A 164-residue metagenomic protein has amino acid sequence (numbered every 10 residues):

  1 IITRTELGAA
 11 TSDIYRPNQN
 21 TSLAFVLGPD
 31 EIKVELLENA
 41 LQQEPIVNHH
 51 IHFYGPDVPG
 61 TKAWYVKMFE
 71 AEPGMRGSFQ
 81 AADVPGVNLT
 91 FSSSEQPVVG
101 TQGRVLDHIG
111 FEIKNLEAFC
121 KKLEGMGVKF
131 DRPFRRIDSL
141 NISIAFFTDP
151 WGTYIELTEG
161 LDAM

Functional and structural regions predicted by a protein language model:
I2-F53, G74-S93, F111, E124-M164: Vicinal oxygen chelate
Q43-P45, G100-G103: Short, flexible turn/loop "capping" segments at secondary-structure junctions
P59, A63-K67, E117, K121: Solvent-exposed, polar/charged alpha-helical surfaces in well-ordered, non-transmembrane soluble domains, broadly
F69-A71: Short capping motifs at secondary-structure boundaries
R104-H108: Eukaryotic phosphotyrosine signaling hubs
